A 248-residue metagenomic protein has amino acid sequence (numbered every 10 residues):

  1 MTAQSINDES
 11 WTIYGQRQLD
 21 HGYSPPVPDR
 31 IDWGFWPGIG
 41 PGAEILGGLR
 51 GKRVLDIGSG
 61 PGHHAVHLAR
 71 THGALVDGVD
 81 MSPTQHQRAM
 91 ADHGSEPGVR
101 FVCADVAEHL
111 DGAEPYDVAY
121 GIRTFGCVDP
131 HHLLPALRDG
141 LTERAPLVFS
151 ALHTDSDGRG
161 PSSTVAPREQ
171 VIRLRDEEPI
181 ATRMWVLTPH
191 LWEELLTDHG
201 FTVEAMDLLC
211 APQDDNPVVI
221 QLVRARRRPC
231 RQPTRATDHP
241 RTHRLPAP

Functional and structural regions predicted by a protein language model:
M1-P25: N-terminal, positively charged/glycine-rich alpha-helical extensions of SAM-dependent methyltransferases
P26-R50: Conserved alpha-helix/loop element of class I SAM-dependent methyltransferases that forms part of the SAM/SAH-binding
L55, P61-E108: Class I SAM-dependent methyltransferase SAM/SAH-binding core
D111-A119: A short acidic, Gly/Pro-enriched loop at the edge of an enzyme's catalytic core that lines a small-molecule cofactor
V118-H131: A short SAM/SAH-binding and catalytic strip from SAM-dependent methyltransferases
H132-P146: A short glycine-rich, Lys/Arg-flanked "PGG" loop and its adjoining helix->strand segment in the class I
V148-L174: Conserved class I S-adenosyl-L-methionine
R183-G200: Short alpha-helix
